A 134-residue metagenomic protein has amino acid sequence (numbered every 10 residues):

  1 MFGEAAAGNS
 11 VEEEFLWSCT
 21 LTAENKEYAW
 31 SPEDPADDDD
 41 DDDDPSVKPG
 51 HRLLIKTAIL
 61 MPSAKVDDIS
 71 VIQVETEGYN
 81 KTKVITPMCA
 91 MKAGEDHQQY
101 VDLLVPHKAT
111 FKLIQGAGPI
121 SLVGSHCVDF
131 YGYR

Functional and structural regions predicted by a protein language model:
M1-A90, C127-Y133: Eukaryotic proteins' extreme N-terminal regulatory segments
D44, D96-V101: Short, charged beta-strand/loop "edge" motif centered at a coil->beta-strand transition that forms conserved
H51, E95, H107-A109: Surface-exposed loop/turn positions
I69, D96-Q98, P106: Short beta-strand-initiation
A90-D96: Short proline/glycine- and polar residue-rich coil/turn motifs
Q99, A109, S125: Functionally constrained cores in energy, signaling, and assembly domains
D102-G118: Noncatalytic modules at the cell exterior or secretory-pathway interfaces, chiefly beta-strand-rich lectin/adhesion
G116-Y131: Short acidic/polar inter-strand loop motif in beta-rich domains
